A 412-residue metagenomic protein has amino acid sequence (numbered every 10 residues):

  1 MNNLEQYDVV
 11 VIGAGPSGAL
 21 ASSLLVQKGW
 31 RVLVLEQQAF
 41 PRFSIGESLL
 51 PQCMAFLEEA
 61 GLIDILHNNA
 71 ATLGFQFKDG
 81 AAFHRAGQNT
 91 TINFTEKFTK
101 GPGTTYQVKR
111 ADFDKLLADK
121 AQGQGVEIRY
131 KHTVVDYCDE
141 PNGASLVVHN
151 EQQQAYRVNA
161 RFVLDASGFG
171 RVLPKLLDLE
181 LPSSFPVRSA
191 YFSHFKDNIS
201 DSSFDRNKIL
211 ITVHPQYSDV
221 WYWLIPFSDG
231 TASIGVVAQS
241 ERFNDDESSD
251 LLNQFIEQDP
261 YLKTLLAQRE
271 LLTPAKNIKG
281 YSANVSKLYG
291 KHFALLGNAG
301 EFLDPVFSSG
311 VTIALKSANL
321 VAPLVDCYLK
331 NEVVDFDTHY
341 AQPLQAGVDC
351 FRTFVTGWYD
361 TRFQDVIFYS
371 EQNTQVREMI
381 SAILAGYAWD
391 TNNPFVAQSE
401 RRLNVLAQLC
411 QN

Functional and structural regions predicted by a protein language model:
N3-G15: Beta1/beta-strand and adjacent pyrophosphate-binding region of the FAD-binding site in flavoprotein oxidoreductases
G18-A19: N-terminal Rossmann-fold NAD(P) dinucleotide-binding loop
V26-I45: Glycine-rich FAD pyrophosphate-binding loop
R42-A86: N-terminal FAD cofactor-binding segment of flavoenzymes
G74, R242-K330, V334-A341: FAD/FMN-dependent oxidoreductases across multiple families
F98-D119, F243-E247: Short beta-strand to alpha-helix junction loop
K120-L262: Predominantly flavin-linked oxidoreductase catalytic cores and closely associated redox partners
P323-N412: C-terminal helical "tail/cap" subdomain of flavin- and related membrane-associated enzymes
